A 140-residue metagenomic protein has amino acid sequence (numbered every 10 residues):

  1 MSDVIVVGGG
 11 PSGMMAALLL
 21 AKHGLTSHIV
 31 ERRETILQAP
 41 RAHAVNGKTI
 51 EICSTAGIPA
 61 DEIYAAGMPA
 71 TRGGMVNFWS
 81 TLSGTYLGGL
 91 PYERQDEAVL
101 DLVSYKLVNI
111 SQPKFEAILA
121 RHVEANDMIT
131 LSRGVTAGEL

Functional and structural regions predicted by a protein language model:
S2-I29: N-terminal Rossmann-like FAD-binding beta1-loop-alpha1 element of flavoenzymes
H23, A125-N126: Conserved dinucleotide-binding and phosphotransfer motif residues
L25, I58, I129: Short phosphate-binding/catalytic loops that engage adenosine nucleotides
A39-E124: Active-site-adjacent segment of FAD-dependent monooxygenases/related oxidoreductases
V76, I129-T130: Short, conserved active-site loop motifs that form the nucleotide-linked donor/cofactor pocket
R133-L140: A conserved short coil-to-beta-strand element within the FAD-binding core of flavoproteins
